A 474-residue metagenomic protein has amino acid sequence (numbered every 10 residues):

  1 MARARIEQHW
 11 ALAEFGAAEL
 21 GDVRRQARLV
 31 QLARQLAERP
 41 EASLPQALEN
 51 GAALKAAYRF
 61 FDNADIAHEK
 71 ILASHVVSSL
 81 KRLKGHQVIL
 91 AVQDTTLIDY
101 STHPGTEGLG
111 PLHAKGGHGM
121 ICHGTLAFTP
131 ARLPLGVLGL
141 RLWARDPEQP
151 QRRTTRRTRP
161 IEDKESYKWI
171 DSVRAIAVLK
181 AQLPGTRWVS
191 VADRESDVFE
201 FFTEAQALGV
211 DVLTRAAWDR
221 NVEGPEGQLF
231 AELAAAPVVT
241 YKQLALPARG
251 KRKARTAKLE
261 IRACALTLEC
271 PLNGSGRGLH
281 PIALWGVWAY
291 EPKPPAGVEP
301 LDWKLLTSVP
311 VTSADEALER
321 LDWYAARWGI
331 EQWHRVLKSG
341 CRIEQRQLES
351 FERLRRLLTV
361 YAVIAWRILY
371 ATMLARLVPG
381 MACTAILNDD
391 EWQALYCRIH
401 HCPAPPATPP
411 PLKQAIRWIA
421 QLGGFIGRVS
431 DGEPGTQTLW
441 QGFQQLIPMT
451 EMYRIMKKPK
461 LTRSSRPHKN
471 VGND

Functional and structural regions predicted by a protein language model:
M1-T106, A114-I121, L126-D474: Single, function-defining residue in the core of a domain
